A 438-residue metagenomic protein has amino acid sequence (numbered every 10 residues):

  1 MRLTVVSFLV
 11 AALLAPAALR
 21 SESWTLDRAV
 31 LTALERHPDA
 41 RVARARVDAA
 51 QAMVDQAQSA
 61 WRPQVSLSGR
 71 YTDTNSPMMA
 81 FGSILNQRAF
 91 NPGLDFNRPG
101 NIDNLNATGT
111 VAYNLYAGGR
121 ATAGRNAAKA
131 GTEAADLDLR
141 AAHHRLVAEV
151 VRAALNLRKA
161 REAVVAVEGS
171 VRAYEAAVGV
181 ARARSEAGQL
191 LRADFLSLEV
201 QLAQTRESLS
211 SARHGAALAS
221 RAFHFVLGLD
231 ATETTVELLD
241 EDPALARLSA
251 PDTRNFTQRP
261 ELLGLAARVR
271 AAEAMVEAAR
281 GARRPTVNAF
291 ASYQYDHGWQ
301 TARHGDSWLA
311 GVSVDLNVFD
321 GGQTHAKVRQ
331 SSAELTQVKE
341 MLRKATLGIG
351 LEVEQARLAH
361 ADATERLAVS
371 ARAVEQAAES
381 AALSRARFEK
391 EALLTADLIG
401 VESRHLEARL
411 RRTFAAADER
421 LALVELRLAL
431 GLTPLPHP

Functional and structural regions predicted by a protein language model:
V6-P16: Bacterial N-terminal signal peptides
A18-R20, D73-N75, A408-P438: Acidic, low-complexity, intrinsically disordered peripheral segments
L19-R70, S76-P77, N114, A231 (+5 more regions): Bacterial Sec-pathway N-terminal export signals of envelope proteins
R41, Q64-G82, F96-I102, A112-A141 (+5 more regions): Small/polar (Gly/Ser/Thr/Ala-rich) solvent-exposed segments that form structured loops/beta-strands/short helices used
A89-D95, Q258, Y295-H297: Extracytoplasmic loops and strand-loop junctions of Gram-negative outer membrane beta-barrel proteins
N104-N106, R152, S197, T286 (+1 more regions): Transmembrane beta-barrel architecture of outer-membrane proteins
A141-Q258, A356-A359, A363, L383 (+3 more regions): Periplasmic alpha-helical coiled-coil/stalk elements that build and connect Gram-negative outer-membrane
S185-Q189, F388-A392, A429: A short glycine-centered flexible hinge/capping loop motif at secondary-structure junctions
